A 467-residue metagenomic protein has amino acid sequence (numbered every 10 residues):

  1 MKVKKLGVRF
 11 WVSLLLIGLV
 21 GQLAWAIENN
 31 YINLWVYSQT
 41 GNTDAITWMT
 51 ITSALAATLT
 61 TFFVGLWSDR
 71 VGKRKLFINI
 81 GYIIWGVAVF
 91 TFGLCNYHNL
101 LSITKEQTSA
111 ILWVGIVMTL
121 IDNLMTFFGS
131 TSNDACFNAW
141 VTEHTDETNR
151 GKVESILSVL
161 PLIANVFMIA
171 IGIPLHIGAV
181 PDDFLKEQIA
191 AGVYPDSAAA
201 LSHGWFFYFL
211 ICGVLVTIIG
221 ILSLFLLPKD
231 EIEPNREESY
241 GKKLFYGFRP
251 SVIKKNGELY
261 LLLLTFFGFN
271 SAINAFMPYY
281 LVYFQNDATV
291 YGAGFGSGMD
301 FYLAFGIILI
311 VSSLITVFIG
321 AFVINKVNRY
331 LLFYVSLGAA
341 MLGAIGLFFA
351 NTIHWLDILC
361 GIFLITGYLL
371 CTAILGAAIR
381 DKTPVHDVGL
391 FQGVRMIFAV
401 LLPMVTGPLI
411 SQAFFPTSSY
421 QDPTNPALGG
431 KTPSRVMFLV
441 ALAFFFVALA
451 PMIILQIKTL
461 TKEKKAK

Functional and structural regions predicted by a protein language model:
M1-V8, D230-L263: Juxtamembrane intracellular "pre-TM" segments in multi-pass secondary transporters
K2-A56, Y260-T265, F269-G292: Helix-loop boundary and gating motifs at the non-cytosolic
A56-T58, G151-I177, M396-P408: Glycine-rich segments within core transmembrane alpha-helices of 12-TM secondary carriers
L59-K73, I315-R329: Helix-to-loop junctions at the C-terminal end of transmembrane segments in multipass secondary transporters
R74, H176-V214, A413-F446: A membrane-interface helix-boundary motif in multi-pass transporters
Y82-I111, G338-T352: C-terminal ends and interior cores of transmembrane alpha-helices in multi-pass membrane transporters/permeases
G93-N99, T217-L227, T432-K467: Multi-pass alpha-helical transporter architecture, strongest for 12-TM Major Facilitator/SLC carriers used
F184-G192, F225-F248, E463-K467: Flexible cytoplasmic inter-helical loops of multi-pass small-molecule transporters
